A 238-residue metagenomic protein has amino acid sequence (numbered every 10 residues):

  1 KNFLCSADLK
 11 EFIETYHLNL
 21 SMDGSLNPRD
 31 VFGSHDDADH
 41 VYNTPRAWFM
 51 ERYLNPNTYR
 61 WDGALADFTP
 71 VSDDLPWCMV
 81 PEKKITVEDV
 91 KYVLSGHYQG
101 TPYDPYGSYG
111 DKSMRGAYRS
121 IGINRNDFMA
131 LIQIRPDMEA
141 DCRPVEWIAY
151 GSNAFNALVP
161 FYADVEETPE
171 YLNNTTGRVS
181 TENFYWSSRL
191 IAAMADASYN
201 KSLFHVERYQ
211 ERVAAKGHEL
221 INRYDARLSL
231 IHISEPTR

Functional and structural regions predicted by a protein language model:
K1-V80: Extended, regular secondary-structure scaffolds
D8-E11, N27, D37, T44 (+9 more regions): Exposed alpha-helical structural elements
H17, I85-T86, G151, S234: Helix N-terminus capping/helix-initiation residues
T44-L54, T58-Y103, G107-A117, I121-N126 (+1 more regions): Long, compositionally biased low-complexity segments
G107-D225: Substrate-recognition/cap regions that form aromatic- and gly/pro-loop-enriched pockets for small-molecule ligands
I231-T237: Residue-level detector of conserved catalytic or cofactor/ligand-binding positions in enzyme active sites
